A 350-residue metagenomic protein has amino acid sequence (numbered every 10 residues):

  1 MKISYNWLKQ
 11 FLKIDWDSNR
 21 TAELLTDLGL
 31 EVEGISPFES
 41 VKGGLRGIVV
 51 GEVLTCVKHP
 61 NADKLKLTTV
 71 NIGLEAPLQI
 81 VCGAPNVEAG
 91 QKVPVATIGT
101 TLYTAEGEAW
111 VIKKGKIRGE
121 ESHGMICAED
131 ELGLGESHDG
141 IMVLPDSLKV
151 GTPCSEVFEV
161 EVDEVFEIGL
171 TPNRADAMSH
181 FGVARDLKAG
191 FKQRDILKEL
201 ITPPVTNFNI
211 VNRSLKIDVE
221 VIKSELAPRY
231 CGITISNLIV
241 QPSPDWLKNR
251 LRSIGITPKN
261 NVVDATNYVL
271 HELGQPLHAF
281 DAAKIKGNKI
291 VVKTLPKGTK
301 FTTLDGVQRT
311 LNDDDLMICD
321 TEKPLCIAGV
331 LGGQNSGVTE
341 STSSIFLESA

Functional and structural regions predicted by a protein language model:
M1-V211, T321, N335, T339 (+1 more regions): Phosphate-backbone binding interfaces of nucleic-acid-interacting proteins
Y5, E23, D27-L28, E39-S40 (+1 more regions): Glycine/proline-enriched, intrinsically flexible loops and inter-domain linkers
V49-Q79, G151, T266-E340: Conserved mixed alpha/beta core segments that line enzyme active sites in large multi-domain catalysts
D63-K66, K92, T104-A109, S137-D139 (+9 more regions): Short acidic, glycine/serine/threonine-rich loops at helix termini
T68-N71, I217-K223, I233, N237 (+3 more regions): Short beta-strand elements
K92, L197-E199, P258, K289 (+3 more regions): Beta-sheet entry/capping signal
E106, I112-L132, V211-I217, L226 (+2 more regions): Aspartic protease
V165, W246-G255, R309-D320: Short, hydrophobic/aliphatic alpha-helical segments
